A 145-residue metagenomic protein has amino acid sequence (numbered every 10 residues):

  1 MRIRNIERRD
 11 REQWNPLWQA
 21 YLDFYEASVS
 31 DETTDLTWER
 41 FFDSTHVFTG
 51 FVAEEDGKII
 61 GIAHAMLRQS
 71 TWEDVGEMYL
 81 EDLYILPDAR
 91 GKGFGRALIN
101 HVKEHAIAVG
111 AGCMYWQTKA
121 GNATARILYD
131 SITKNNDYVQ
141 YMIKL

Functional and structural regions predicted by a protein language model:
R2-P16: A short beta-loop-alpha structural element at the N-terminal edge of CoA-dependent acyl/N-acetyltransferase catalytic
N15-R40: Conserved GNAT-fold acetyl-CoA-binding loop/helix
F42-V52, Y79: A short helix-loop-beta-strand connector motif used in the catalytic cores of GNAT acetyltransferases and, in some
V52, K58-L67: Conserved beta-strand in the GNAT
Q69-L80, R90, D137: A conserved beta-turn-beta hairpin within the catalytic core of GNAT-like acetyltransferases that forms part
A89, G93-H101: Conserved acetyl-CoA pyrophosphate-binding loop and the N-cap/start of the following alpha-helix in GNAT-like
R96, A120-V139, I143: Conserved active-site alpha-helix within GNAT-family acetyltransferase domains
I107-T118: Conserved GNAT acetyl-CoA-binding A-motif
